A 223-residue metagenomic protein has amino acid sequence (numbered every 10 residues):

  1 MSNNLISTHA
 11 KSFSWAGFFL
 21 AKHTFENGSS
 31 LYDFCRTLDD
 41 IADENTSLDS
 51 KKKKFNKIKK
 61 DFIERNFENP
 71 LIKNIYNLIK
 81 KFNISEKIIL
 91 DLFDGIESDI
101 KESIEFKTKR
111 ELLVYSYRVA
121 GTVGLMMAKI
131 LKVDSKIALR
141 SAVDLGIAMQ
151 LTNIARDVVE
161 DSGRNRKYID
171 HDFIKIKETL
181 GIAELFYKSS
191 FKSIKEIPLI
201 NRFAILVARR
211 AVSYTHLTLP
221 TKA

Functional and structural regions predicted by a protein language model:
M1-R210: Acidic catalytic motifs of isoprenoid enzymes
T215-T221: Conserved small/polar residues in nucleotide/adenosyl-binding loops
